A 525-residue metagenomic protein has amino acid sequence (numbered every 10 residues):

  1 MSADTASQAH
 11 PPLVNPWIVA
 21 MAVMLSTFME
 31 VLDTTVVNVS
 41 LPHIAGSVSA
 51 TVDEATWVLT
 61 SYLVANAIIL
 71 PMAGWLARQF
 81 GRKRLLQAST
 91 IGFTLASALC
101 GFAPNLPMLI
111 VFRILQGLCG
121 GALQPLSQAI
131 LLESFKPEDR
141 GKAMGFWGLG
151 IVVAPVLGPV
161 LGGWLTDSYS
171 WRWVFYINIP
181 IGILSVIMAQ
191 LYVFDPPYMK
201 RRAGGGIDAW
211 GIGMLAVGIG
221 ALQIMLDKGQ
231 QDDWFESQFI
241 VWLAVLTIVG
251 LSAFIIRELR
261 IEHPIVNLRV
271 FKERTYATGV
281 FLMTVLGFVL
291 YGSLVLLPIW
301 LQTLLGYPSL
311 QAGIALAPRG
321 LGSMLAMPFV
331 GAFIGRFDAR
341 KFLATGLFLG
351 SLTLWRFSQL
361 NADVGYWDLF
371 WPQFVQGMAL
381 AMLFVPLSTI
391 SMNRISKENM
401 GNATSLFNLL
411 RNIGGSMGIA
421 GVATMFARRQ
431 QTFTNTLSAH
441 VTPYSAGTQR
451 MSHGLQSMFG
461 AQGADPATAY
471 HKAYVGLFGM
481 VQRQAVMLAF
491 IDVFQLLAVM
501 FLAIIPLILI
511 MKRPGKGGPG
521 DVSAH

Functional and structural regions predicted by a protein language model:
S2-A9, E54, I390, N412-R513 (+1 more regions): Hydrophobic transmembrane architecture of multi-pass small-molecule transporters
V14-R78, K83-S89, S97, G101 (+10 more regions): Transmembrane core module of solute transporters
M29, D33, V153, P180-L184 (+2 more regions): Membrane-embedded alpha-helical segments of transport systems, primarily multispan ion/solute transporters
E54, D139-F146, N399-L406: Cytoplasmic loop-to-transmembrane helix junctions
L70-I212, Q238, L321: Helix-loop-helix hairpins in multi-pass membrane proteins, especially solute transporters
F146-G150, L282, L406-L410: Hydrophobic alpha-helical segments of secondary membrane carriers
A154-T166, V330, G418, V422-F426: Small-residue (Gly/Pro/Ala) motifs that create kinks and tight helix-helix packing interfaces
I181-L222, W234, F239-W242, N267-K272 (+2 more regions): Central mid-sequence intracellular linker of multi-pass
